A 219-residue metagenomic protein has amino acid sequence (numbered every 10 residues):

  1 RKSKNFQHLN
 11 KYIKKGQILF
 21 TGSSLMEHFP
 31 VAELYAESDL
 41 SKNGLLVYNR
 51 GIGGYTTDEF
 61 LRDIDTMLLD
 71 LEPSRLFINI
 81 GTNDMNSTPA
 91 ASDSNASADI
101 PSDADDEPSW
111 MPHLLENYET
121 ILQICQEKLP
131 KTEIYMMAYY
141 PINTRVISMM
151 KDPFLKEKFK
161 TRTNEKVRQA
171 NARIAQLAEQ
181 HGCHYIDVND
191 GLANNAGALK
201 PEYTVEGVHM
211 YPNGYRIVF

Functional and structural regions predicted by a protein language model:
R1-E72: Serine-esterase "nucleophile elbow" of acetyl-processing enzymes
I18-T21, L46-G51, R75-N79, E133-A138 (+1 more regions): Structural recognition of the beta-strand scaffold that forms the well-ordered cores of secreted hydrolase catalytic
Y48-G54, D103-W110, K156-V167: A short acidic, glycine-rich active-site loop that binds or catalyzes chemistry on phosphate/adenosine moieties
G51-I52, F77-E107, Y139, E179 (+1 more regions): Cell-envelope and extracellular/periplasmic
L61, M111, L115, P212-F219: Short, amphipathic alpha-helical "lid/cap" segments that border enzyme active or binding sites
I64, Y118-Q123, N171: Generic structural signal for well-ordered alpha-helices, preferentially at hydrophobic/aromatic core positions
L68-I78, T82, P130: Proline-aspartate-enriched helix->loop->beta-strand connector
P141-F219: Catalytic His-Asp segment of secreted/periplasmic serine-dependent ester chemistry enzymes
